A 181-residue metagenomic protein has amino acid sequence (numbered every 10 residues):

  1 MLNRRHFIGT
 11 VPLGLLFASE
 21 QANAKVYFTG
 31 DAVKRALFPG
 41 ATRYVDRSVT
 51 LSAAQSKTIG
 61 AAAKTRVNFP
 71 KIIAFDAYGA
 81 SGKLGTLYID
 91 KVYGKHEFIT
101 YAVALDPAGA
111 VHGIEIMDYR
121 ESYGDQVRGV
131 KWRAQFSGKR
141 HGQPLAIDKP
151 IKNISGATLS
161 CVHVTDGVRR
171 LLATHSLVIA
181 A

Functional and structural regions predicted by a protein language model:
M1-G14: N-terminal secretory signal peptides and thylakoid transit peptides that target proteins across membranes
L16-A18: Hydrophobic alpha-helical segments of integral membrane proteins
E20-I154, T158-V162, D166-A181: Flexible, solvent-exposed loop/hinge segments and secondary-structure transition points
